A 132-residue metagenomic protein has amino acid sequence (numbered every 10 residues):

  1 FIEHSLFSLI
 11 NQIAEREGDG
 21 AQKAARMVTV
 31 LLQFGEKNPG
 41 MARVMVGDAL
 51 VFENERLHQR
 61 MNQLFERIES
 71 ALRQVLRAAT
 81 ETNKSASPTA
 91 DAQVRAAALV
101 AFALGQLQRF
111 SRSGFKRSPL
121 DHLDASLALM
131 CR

Functional and structural regions predicted by a protein language model:
F1, V30, V44-D48, A98 (+1 more regions): Short acidic/histidine-centered micro-motifs embedded in hydrophobic/aromatic stretches that mark compact functional
I2-F7, K37, E55-T82, Q93-A97 (+1 more regions): Amphipathic alpha-helical packing segments from all-alpha helical-bundle domains
N11, T29-L32, V46, R73 (+1 more regions): Amphipathic alpha-helical segments within well-ordered protein domains
N11-G40, A92-L99: Hydrophobic alpha-helical connector segments
E15-G18, A78-P88: Surface-exposed helix-capping loop/turn segments at secondary-structure junctions
G20-A24, L57, P88-A92, F115-P119: Residue-level recognition of alpha-helical structural elements
E36-R56, Q108: Amphipathic alpha-helical segments used for helix-helix packing
M41, A86-F110, L120-C131: Hydrophobic alpha-helical segments that form the core of small-molecule binding pockets and/or dimer interfaces
